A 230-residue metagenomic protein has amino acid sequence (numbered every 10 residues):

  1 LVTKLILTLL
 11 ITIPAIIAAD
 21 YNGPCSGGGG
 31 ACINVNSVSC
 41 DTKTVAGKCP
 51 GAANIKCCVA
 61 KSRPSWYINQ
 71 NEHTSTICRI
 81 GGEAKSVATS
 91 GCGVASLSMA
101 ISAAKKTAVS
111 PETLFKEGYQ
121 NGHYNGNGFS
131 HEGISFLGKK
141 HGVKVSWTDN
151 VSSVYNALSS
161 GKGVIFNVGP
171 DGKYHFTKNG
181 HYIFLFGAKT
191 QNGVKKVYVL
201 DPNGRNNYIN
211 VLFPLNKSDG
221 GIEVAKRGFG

Functional and structural regions predicted by a protein language model:
L1-A18: Cleavable N-terminal signal peptides of Sec/SRP-targeted secreted and luminal proteins
A15-D20, V59-S65: Low-complexity, Pro/Thr/Ser/Gly/Ala-rich linker/spacer regions in secreted, extracellular modular proteins
I16-C40: Secreted, propeptide-processed cysteine-rich mini-domains
D41-G51, N150-A157: Surface-exposed ligand/attachment interfaces on beta-rich extracellular proteins
A52-A60: Short, disulfide-bonded extracellular cysteine-rich repeat modules
I55, S90, I183: Residue-level detector of short, conserved catalytic/binding motifs and their immediate flanks
A60-N125, Q191: Active-site-adjacent structural segments surrounding the nucleophilic cysteine of cysteine proteases and isopeptidases
I101-G230: Conserved active-site-adjacent core of cysteine acyl-enzyme catalytic domains
